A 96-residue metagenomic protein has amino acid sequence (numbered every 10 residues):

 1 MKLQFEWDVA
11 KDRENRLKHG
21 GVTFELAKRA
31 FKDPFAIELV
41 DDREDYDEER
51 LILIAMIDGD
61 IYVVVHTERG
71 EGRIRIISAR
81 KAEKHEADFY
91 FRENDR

Functional and structural regions predicted by a protein language model:
M1-R96: Ribonuclease/tRNase effector modules and their secretory precursors
